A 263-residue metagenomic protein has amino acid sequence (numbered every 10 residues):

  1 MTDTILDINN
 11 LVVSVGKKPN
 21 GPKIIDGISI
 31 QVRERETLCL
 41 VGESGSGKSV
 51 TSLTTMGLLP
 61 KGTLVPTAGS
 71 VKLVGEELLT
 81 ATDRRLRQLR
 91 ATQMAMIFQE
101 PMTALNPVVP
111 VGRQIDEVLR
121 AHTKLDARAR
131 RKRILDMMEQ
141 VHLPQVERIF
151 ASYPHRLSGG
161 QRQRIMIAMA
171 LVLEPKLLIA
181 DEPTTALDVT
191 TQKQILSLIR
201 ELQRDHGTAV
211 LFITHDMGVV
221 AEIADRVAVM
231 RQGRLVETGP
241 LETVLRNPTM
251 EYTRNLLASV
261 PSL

Functional and structural regions predicted by a protein language model:
P66-E77: Conserved ABC transporter NBD signature motif
E77, A129-R148, L257-A258: Conserved ABC ATPase "signature" region
V172-K176: A short, proline-enriched helix->beta-strand linker immediately N-terminal to the Walker B motif in ABC-type P-loop
K193-H206: Helical segment within the ABC ATPase nucleotide-binding domain
V220-E222: A short, surface-exposed alpha-helical micro-motif characterized by mixed small hydrophobic and charged/polar residues
R226, T238: Short, glycine/charged-rich "phosphate-handling" switch motifs in NTP-dependent and phosphotransfer domains
